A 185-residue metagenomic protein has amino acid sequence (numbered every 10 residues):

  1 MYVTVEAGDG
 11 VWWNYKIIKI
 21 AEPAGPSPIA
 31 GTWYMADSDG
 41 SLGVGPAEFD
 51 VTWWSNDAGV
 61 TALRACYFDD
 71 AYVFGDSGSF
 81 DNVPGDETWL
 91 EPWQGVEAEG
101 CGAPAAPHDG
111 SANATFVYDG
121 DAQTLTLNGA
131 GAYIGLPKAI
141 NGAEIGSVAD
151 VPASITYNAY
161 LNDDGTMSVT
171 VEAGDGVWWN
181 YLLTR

Functional and structural regions predicted by a protein language model:
M1-G25: Beta-rich interaction/scaffold domains
Y2-T4, I29-G31, G40: A composition-driven surface/loop motif
V3-A7, T166-W178: Short, exposed beta-strand-loop hairpins at the edges of beta-sheets in extracellular/periplasmic proteins
A21-A36: N-terminal helix-cap/turn-to-beta initiation motif at the start of protein domains
M35-G43: Short polar catalytic/cofactor-binding loops
D39-G40, V60-D163: Contiguous, well-ordered beta-strand patches that form the walls/edges of small beta-barrel/beta-sandwich domains
G45-A65: Surface-exposed strand-loop-strand hairpins of Gram-negative outer-membrane beta-barrel proteins
V177-R185: C-terminal/domain-terminus segments
